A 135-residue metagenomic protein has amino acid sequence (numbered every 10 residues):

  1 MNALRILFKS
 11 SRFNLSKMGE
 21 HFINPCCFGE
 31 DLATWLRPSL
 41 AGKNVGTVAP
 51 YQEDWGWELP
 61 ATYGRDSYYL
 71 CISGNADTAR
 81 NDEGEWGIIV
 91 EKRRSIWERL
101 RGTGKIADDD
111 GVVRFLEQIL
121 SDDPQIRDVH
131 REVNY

Functional and structural regions predicted by a protein language model:
N2-G19, I23, P60-Y135: Long protein-protein interaction modules used by eukaryotic assembly/scaffold proteins
R5-W55: Negatively charged, low-complexity tracts enriched in Asp/Glu with abundant Ser/Thr
